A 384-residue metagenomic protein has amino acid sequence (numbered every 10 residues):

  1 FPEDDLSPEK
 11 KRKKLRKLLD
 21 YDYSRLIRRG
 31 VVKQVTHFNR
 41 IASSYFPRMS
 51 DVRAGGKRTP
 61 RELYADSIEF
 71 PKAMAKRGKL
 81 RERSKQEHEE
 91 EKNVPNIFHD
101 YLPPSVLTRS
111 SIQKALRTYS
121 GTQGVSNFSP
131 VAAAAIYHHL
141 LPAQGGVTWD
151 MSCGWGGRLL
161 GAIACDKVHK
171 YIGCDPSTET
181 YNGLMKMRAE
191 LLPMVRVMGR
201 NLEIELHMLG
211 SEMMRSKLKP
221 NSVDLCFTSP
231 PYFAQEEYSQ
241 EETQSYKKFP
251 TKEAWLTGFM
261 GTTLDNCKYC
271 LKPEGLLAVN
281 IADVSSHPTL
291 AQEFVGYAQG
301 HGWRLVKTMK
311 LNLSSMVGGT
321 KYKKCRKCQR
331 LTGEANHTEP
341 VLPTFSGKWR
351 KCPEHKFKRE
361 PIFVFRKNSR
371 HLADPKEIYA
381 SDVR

Functional and structural regions predicted by a protein language model:
F1-S126, A282, P288, P343 (+1 more regions): N-terminal accessory regions of S-adenosyl-L-methionine
Q123-Q144: Conserved alpha-helix/loop element of class I SAM-dependent methyltransferases that forms part of the SAM/SAH-binding
A133-Y137, V147-I163, G173-D175, L209-S211 (+4 more regions): Conserved proline-anchored active-site loop of SAM-dependent methyltransferases that bridges a beta-strand
M185-L218: S-adenosyl-L-methionine
S222-T263, S285, A291, H337: Mobile active-site "lid"/loop adjacent to the S-adenosyl-L-methionine
E253-S315: Conserved Class I SAM-dependent methyltransferase catalytic core
A298-H301, K323-K324, T344-R384: Core SAM-dependent methyltransferase catalytic element
Q329-A335: Cys/His-rich microdomains that often coordinate metals
